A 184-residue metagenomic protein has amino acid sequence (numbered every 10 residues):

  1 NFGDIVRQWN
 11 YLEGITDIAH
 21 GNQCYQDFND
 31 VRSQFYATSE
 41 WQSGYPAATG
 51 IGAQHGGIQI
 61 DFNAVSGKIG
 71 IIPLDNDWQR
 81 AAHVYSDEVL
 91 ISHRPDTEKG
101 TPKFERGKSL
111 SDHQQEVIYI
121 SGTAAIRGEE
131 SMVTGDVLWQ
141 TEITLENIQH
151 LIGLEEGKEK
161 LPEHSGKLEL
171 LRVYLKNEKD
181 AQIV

Functional and structural regions predicted by a protein language model:
N1-V184: N-terminal presequence-like segments and the immediate start of the first folded domain
